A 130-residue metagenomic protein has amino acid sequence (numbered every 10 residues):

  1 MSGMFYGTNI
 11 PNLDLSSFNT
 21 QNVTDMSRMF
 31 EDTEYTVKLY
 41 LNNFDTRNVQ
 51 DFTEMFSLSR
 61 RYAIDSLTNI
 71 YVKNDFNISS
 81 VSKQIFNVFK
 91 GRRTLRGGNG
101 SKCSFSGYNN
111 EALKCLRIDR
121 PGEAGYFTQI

Functional and structural regions predicted by a protein language model:
S2-I130: Negatively charged
